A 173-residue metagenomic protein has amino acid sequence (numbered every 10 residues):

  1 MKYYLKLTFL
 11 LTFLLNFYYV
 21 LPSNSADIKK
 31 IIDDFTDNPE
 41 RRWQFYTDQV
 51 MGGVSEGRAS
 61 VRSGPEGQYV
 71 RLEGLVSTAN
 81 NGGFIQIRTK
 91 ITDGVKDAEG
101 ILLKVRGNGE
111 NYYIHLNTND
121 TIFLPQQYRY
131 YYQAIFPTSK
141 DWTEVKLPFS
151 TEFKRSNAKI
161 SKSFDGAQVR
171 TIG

Functional and structural regions predicted by a protein language model:
M1-F9: Bacterial N-terminal signal peptides that target proteins for export
T8-Y18: Bacterial N-terminal signal peptides
V20-G173: Beta-rich carbohydrate-recognition modules and glycan-binding surfaces
